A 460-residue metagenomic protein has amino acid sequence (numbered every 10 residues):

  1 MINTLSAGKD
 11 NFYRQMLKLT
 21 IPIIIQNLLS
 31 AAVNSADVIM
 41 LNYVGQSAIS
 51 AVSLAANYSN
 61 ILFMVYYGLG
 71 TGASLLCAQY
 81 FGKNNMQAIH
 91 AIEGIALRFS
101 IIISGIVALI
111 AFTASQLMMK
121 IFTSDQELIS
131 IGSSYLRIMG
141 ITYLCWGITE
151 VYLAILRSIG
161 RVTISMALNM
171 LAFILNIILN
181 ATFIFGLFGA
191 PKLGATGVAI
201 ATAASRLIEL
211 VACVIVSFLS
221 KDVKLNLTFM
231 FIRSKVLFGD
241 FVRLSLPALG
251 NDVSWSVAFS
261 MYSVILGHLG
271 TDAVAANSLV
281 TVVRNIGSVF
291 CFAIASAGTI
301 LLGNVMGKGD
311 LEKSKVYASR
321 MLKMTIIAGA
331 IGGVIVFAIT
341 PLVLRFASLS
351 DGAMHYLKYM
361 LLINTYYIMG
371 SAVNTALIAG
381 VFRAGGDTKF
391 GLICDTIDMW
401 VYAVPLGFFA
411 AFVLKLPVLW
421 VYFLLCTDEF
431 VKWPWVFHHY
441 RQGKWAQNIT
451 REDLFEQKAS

Functional and structural regions predicted by a protein language model:
M1-I23, C77-T142, A190-S245, L302-Y367 (+1 more regions): Short alpha-helical transmembrane segments in multi-pass integral membrane proteins
A7-I39, Y43-V44, N60-G72, L76 (+6 more regions): N-terminal transmembrane alpha-helices
K18-D37, I138, T149, A172 (+5 more regions): Transmembrane helical elements of multi-pass membrane transporters/channels
I23, N27, V38-I39, A56 (+17 more regions): Transmembrane alpha-helix boundary and packing residues in multipass membrane permease domains and related
I25, L29, V33, L62-Y66 (+14 more regions): Residue-level hotspots within pore-lining transmembrane alpha-helices of multi-pass secondary transporters
L28, A32-S50, M119-Q126, T182-L193 (+4 more regions): Helix-terminus/linker motif at the lipid-water interface of multi-pass membrane proteins
I49-L109, W146-S165, S263, A276-T340 (+1 more regions): Small-residue-rich hydrophobic transmembrane alpha-helices
G70, M139-S158, S165-F173, V198-C213 (+5 more regions): Short runs within selected transmembrane alpha-helices of multi-pass transporters and secretion channels
